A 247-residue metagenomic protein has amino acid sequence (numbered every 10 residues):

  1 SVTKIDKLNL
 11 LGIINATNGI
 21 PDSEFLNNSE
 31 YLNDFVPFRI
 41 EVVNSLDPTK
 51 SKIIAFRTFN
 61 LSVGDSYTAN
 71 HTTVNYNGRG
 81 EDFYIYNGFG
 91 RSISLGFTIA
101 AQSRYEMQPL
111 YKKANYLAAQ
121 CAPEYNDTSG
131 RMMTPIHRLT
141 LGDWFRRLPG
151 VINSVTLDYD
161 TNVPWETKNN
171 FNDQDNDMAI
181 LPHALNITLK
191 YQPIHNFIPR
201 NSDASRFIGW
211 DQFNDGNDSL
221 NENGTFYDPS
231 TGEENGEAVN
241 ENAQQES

Functional and structural regions predicted by a protein language model:
S1-S247: Compositionally biased, intrinsically disordered low-complexity segments enriched in polar/Pro/Gly and often Gln
